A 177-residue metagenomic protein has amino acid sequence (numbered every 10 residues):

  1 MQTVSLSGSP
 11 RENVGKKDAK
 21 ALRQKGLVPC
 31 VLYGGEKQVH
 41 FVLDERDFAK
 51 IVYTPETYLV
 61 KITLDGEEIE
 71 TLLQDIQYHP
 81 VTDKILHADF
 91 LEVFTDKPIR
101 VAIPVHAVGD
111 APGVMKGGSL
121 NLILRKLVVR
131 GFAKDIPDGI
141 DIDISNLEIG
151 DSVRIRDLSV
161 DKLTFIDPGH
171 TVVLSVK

Functional and structural regions predicted by a protein language model:
M1-K177: Extended basic (Lys/Arg/His-rich) segments that typically form rRNA-contacting surfaces in ribosomal proteins
